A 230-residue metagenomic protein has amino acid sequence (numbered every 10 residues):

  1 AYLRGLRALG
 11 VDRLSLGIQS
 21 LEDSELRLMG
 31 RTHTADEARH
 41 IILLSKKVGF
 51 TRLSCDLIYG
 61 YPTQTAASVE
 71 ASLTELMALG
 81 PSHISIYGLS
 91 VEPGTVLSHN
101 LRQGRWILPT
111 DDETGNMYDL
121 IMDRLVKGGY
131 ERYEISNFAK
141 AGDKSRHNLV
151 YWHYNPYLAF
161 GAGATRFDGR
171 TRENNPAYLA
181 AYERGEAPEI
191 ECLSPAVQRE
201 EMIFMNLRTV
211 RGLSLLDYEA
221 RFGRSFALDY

Functional and structural regions predicted by a protein language model:
A1-R224: C-terminal scaffold of the Radical SAM
S225-Y230: A conserved acidic, glycine/proline-rich C-terminal tail/linker
